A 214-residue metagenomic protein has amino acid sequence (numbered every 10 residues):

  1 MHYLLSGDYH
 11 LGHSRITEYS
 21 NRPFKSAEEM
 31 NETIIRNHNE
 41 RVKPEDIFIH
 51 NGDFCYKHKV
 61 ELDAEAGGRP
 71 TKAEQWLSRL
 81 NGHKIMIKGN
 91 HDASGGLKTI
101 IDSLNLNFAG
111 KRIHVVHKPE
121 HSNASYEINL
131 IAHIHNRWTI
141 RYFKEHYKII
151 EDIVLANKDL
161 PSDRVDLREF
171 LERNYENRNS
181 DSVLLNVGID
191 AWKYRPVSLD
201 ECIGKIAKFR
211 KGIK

Functional and structural regions predicted by a protein language model:
H2-S6, L11-F108: Core catalytic region of metal-dependent phosphoesterases/phosphodiesterases, especially metallo-beta-lactamase-like
D92, G96-I213: Conserved beta-sheet core of the metallophosphoesterase superfamily
